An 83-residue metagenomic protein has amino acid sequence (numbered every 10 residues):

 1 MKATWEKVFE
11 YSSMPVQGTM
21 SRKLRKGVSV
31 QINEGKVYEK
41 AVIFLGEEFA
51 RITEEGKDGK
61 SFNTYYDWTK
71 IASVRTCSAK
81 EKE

Functional and structural regions predicted by a protein language model:
M1-K36, T69-E83: Short glycine-rich, low-complexity segments
S21, K40-L45: Short, exposed beta-strand/loop patches in secreted or surface proteins that constitute
E34-V37, K60-F62: Short acidic/polar mixed-charge low-complexity motifs
I43-F49, T53-S73, S78: Phosphoinositide-binding peripheral membrane targeting modules
